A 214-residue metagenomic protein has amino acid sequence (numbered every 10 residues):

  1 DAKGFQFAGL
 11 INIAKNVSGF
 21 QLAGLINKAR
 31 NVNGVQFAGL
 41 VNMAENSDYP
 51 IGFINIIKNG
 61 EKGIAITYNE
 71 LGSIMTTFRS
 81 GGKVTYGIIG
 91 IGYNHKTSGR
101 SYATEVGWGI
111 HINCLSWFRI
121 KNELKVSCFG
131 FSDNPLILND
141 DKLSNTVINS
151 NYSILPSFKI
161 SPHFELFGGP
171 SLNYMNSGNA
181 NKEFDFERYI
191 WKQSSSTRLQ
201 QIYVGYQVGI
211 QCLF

Functional and structural regions predicted by a protein language model:
D1-E61: Repetitive, compositionally biased segments used for assembly/scaffolding
D1-K3, N16-S18, N31-N33, S47-Y49 (+4 more regions): Outer-envelope beta-barrel architecture signal
I11-I13, I26-K28, V41-M43, G82-V84 (+5 more regions): Transmembrane beta-strands of outer-membrane beta-barrel pores
N16, N31-N33, Y68-I74, K83-T85 (+3 more regions): Residues that define the transmembrane beta-barrel architecture of outer-membrane proteins
G39, I64-I66, G87-I91, I120-L124 (+1 more regions): Membrane-embedded beta-strand positions of outer-membrane beta-barrel proteins
F53, T76-G82, I89-Y93, T104-C114 (+4 more regions): Residues on the lipid-exposed face of transmembrane beta-strands in outer-membrane beta-barrel proteins
N94, L136-K142, K192-S196: Extracellular loop and loop/strand-boundary signature of outer-membrane beta-barrel proteins
S101, D133-D140, N179-F186: Outer-membrane beta-barrel translocator domains and adjoining extracellular loop/strand segments of Gram-negative
